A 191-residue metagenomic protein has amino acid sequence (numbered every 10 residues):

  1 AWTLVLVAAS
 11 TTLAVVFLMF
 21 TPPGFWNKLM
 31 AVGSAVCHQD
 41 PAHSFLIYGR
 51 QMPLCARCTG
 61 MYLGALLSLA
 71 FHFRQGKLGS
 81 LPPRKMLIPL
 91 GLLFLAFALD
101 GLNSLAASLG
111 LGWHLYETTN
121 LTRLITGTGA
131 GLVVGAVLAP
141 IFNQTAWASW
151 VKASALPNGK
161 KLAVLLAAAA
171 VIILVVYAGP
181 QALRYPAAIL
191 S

Functional and structural regions predicted by a protein language model:
A1-F25: N-terminal signal-anchor transmembrane alpha helix
A1-L6, R84-I88, N158-K161: N-terminal membrane topogenic signal
A8-V16, P83-S108, L165-A169: Small-polar-interrupted transmembrane alpha-helices in polytopic inner-membrane proteins
P22-A56: Extracytosolic (periplasmic/ER-lumenal) interhelical loops and adjacent juxtamembrane/interface segments of multi-pass
H43-M52, L99-T128, P180-L190: Interfacial helix-loop-helix junctions of multi-pass membrane proteins
G60-H72, R123-Q144, S191: Hydrophobic cores of alpha-helical transmembrane segments in multi-pass inner/ER membrane proteins, independent
K77-R84, T145-P157: Membrane-interfacial, low-structure loops and terminal tails that flank and connect transmembrane helices in multi-pass
K152, K160-S191: Terminal transmembrane helical module of multi-pass membrane proteins
